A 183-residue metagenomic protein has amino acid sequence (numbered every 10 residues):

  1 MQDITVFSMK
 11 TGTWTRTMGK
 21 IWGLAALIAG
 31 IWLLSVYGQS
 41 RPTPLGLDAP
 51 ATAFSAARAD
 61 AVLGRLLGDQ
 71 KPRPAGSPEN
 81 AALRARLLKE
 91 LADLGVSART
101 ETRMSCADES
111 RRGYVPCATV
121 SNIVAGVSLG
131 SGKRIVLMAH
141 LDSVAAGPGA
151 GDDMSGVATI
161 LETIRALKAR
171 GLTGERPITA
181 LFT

Functional and structural regions predicted by a protein language model:
M1-T15: N-terminal Lys/Arg-rich, disordered targeting/topogenic segments
G19-V36: Hydrophobic membrane-insertion alpha-helices, especially the h-region of bacterial N-terminal signal peptides
W32-R84, L94, L141-S143: N-terminal capping segment at the start of a domain
T52-A59, R73-R84, P116-A118, R134 (+2 more regions): Solvent-exposed, acidic/flexible segments
G64-S128: A non-catalytic alpha/beta surface segment that caps or lines the substrate-entry region of metallo-dependent hydrolase
M104-C106, G130-S131, L141-A145: Solvent-exposed loop/turn segments at secondary-structure junctions within structured extracellular/periplasmic domains
A118-N122, G132, T173-P177: Extracytoplasmic
A125, L137-T183: Alpha-helical metal-binding/catalytic segments enriched in His/Glu/Asp
